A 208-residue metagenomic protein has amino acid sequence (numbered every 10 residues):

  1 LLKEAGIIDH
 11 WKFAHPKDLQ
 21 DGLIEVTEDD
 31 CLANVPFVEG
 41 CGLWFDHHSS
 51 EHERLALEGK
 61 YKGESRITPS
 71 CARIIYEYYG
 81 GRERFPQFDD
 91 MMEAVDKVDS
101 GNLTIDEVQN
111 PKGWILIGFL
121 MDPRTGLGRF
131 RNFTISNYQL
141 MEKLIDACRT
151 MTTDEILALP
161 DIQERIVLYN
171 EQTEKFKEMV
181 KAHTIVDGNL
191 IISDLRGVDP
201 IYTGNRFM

Functional and structural regions predicted by a protein language model:
L1-M121, E171, E178, V186-M208: Replace "Mg2+/Mn2+-dependent" with "divalent metal-dependent
V98-V186: Hydrophobic, aromatic-enriched interface-forming segments
